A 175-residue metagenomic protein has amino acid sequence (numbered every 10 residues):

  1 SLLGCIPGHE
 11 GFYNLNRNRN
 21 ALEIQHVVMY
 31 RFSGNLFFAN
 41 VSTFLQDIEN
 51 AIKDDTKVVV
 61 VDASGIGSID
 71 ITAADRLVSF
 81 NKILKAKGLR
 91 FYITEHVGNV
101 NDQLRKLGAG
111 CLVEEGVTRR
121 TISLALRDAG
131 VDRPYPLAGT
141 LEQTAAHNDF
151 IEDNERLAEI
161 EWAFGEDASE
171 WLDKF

Functional and structural regions predicted by a protein language model:
S1-L112, W162-F164, L172-F175: The feature marks cytosolic C-terminal regulatory regions of anion transporters and related permeases
A51, A125-D132: C-terminal alpha-helix
V59, R119, T140-L141: Residue-level detector of alpha-helical recognition elements and their boundaries
C111-A125: Short acidic-hydrophobic, aromatic-tinged amphipathic segments that line or gate anion-handling sites
A129-F175: Intrinsically disordered or compositionally simple regulatory linkers and C-terminal tails in signal-transduction
